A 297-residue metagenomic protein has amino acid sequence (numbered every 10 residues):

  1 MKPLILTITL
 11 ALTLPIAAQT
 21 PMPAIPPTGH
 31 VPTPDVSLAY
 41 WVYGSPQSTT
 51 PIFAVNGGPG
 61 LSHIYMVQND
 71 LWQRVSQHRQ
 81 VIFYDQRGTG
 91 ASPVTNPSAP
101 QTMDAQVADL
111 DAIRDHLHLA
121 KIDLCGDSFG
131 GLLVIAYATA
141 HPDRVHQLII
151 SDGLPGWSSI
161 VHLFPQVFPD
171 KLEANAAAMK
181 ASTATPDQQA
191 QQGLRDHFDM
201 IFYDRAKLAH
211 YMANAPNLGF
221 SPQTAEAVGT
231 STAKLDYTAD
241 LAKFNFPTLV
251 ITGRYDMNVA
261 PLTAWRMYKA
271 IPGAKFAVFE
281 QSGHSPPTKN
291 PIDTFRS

Functional and structural regions predicted by a protein language model:
P34-V94: Conserved HGGG/HGGXW glycine-rich cap/lid loop of the alpha/beta-hydrolase fold
D104-I122: Conserved acidic catalytic loop of the alpha/beta-hydrolase fold
A120-L163: Conserved hydrolase catalytic core segment
L148-S182, Q223-T224: Flexible "cap/lid" loop of the alpha/beta hydrolase fold
A181-S231, D240: Conserved alpha/beta-hydrolase catalytic His-Asp/Glu region
F244, V250-T252: Short beta-strand/loop motif that positions the catalytic acidic residue of the alpha/beta-hydrolase fold
Y255-V259: Acidic catalytic loop of the alpha/beta-hydrolase fold
G273-S297: Catalytic active-site module of serine/aspartate enzymes centered on a nucleophile-bearing elbow/loop
